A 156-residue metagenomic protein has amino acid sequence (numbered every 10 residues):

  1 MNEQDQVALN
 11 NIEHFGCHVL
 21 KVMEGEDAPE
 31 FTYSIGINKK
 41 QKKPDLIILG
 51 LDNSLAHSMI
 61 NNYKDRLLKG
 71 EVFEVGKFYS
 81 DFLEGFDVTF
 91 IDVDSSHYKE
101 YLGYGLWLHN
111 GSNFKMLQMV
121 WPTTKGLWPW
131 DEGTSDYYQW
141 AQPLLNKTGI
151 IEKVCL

Functional and structural regions predicted by a protein language model:
M1-A28, N38-K40, L51-L156: Acidic, proline/glycine-rich low-complexity IDRs
F31-I35: Eukaryotic N-terminal accessory cofactor-binding modules
P44-G50: Short cationic amphipathic helices and targeting signals
